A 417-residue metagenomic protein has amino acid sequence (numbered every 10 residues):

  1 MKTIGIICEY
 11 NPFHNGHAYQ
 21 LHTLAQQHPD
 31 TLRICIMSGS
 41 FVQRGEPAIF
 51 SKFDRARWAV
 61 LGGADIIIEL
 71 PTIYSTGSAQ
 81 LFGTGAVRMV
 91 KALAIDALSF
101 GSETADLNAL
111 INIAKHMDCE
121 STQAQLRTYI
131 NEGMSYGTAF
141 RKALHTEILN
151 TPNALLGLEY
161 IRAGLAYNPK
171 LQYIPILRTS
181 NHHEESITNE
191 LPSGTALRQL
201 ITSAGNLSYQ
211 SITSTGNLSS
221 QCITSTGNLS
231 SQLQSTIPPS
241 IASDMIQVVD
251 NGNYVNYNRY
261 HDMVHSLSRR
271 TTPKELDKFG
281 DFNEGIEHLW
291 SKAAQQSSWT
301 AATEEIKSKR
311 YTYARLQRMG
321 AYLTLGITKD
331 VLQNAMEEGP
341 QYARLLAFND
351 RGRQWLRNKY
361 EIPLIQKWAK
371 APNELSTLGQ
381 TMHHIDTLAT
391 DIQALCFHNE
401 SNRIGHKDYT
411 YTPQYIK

Functional and structural regions predicted by a protein language model:
M1-R55: N-terminal catalytic cores of NTP/NDP-binding nucleotidyl/phosphoryl-transfer enzymes
Q26, V60, V90-K91: Non-catalytic positions within long, well-ordered alpha-helices that form the structural scaffold/packing of enzyme
D54-R57, R353: Acidic, Ser/Thr-rich peripheral helices and adjacent loops at domain boundaries
L61-P71: A glycine-rich helix N-cap at a beta->alpha junction
L70-K417: Active-site cores that bind ATP or allylic diphosphates and position pyrophosphate for catalysis
